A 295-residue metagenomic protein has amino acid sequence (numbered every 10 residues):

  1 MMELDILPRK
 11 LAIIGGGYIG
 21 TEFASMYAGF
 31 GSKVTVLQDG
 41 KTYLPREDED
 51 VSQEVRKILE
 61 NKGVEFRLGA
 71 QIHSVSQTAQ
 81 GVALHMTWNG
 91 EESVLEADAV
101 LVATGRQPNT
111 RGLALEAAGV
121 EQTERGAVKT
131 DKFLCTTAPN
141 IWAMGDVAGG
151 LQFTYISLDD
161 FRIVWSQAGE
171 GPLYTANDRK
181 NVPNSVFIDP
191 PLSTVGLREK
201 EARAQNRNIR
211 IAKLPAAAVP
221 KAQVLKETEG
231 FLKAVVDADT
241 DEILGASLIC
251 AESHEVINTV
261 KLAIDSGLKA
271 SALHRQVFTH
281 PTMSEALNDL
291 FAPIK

Functional and structural regions predicted by a protein language model:
M1-P8, V94-G171: FAD-site-proximal beta/loop scaffold in flavoenzymes
M2-E3, P8-A12, Y18-E91, Q152-L158 (+1 more regions): Rossmann-like dinucleotide-binding cores of NAD(P)H-dependent redox enzymes
T21-E22, Y27, L44, N109-G112 (+4 more regions): Glycine/Thr-rich phosphate-binding loops of Rossmann-like dinucleotide-binding domains
T78, G112, G119-E121, V224-G230: Short loop/turn motifs at secondary-structure junctions and domain boundaries
A79, E124, A238-T240: Short acidic-glycine loop/turn motifs at beta-strand connectors
E121-E124, G171-P183, R207-A212: A short alpha-helix-loop-beta-strand transition element characteristic of N-terminal alpha/beta dinucleotide-binding
F187-K295: Flexible, glycine-rich terminal cap/loop adjacent to redox cofactors in electron-transfer oxidoreductases
